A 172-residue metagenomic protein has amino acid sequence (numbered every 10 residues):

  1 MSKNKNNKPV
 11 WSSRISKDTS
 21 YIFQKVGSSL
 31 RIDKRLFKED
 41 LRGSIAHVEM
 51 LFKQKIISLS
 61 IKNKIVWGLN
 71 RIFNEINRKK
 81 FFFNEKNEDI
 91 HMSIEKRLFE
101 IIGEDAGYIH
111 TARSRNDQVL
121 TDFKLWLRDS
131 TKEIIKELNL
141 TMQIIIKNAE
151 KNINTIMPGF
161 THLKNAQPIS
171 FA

Functional and structural regions predicted by a protein language model:
S2-A172: A helix-coil-helix interface module used to build multimeric assemblies and to scaffold catalytic/cofactor sites
